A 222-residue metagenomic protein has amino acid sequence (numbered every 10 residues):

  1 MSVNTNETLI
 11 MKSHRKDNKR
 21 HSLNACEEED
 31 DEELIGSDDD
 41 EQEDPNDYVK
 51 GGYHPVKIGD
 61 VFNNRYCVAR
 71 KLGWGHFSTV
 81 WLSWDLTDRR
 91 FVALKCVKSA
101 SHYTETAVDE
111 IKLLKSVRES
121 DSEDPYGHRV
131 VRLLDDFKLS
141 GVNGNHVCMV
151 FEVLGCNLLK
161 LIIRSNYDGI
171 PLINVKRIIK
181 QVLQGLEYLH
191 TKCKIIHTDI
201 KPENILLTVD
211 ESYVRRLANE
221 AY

Functional and structural regions predicted by a protein language model:
M1-I58: Intrinsically disordered, low-complexity regulatory segments that flank or precede the catalytic domain of eukaryotic
P45, F62-K71: Conserved N-terminal boundary motif of the eukaryotic protein kinase catalytic domain
P45-V49, V97-Y126: Conserved N-lobe beta3->alphaC-helix segment of eukaryotic protein kinase catalytic domains
I58, C67-A69, H76-K98: Glycine-rich ATP phosphate-binding loop
K71, A107, L133-D136: Conserved beta3 strand of the protein kinase N-lobe
D121-V147: Short beta-strand micro-motifs within the conserved protein kinase catalytic domain, predominantly in the N-lobe
N145-C148, E152-E220: Conserved alphaE helix
